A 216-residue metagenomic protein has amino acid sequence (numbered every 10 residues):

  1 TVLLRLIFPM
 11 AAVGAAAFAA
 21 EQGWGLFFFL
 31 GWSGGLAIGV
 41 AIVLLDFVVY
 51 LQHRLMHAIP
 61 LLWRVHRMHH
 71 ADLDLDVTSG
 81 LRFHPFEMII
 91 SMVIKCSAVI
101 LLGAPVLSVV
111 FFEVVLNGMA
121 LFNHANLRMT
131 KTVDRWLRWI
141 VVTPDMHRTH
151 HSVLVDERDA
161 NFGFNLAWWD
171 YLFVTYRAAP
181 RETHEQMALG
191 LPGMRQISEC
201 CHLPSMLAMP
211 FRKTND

Functional and structural regions predicted by a protein language model:
T1-A12, L26-Q186: Membrane-embedded catalytic scaffold of the fatty acid hydroxylase/desaturase
M10-E21: Membrane-helix interface motif
F18, L172, M206, P210: Residues that form generic nucleotide/phosphate-binding pockets
H184-D216: A membrane-cytosol interface segment of integral membrane proteins
